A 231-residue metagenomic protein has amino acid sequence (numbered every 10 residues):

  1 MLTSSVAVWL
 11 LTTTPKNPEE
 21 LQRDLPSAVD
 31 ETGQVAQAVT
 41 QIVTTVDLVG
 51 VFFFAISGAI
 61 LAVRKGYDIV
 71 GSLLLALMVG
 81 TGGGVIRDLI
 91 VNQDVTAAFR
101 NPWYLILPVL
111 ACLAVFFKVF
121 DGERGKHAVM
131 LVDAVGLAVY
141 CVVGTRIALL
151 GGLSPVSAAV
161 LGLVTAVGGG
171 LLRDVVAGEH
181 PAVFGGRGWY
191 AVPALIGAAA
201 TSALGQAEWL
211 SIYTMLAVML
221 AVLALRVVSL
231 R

Functional and structural regions predicted by a protein language model:
M1-I42: Short, strongly hydrophobic alpha-helical membrane anchors
Q22-L25, Q34-T40, L89-F99, V143-S157 (+1 more regions): Helix-coil boundary and interhelical linker segments in multi-pass alpha-helical membrane proteins
V39-V51, T96-L110, S154-V167: Structural signature of hydrophobic alpha-helical transmembrane segments
T44-S57, M78, G197: The first (N-terminal) embedded transmembrane alpha-helix
A55-K65, V85-L89, L113-K126, L171-A182 (+1 more regions): C-terminal ends of transmembrane helices
I56-S57, V109-F116, V143, L195-A203 (+1 more regions): Hydrophobic core segments of alpha-helical transmembrane domains in multi-pass membrane transport and ion-translocation
V70-M78, R100-L105, K126-L137, A159-L161 (+1 more regions): Cytoplasmic-side transmembrane-helix entry/capping segments in multi-pass membrane proteins
L74-M78, V85-V91, V160, V164 (+2 more regions): Short, structured motif recognition centered on aromatic/hydrophobic residues
